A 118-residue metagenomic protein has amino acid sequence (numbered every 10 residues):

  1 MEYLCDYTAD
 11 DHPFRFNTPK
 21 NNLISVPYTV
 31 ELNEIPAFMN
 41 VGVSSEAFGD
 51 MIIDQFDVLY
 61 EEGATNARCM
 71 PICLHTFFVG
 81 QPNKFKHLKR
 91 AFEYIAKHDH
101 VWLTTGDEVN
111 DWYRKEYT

Functional and structural regions predicted by a protein language model:
M1-N66: Active-site-adjacent pocket scaffolds in enzyme catalytic domains
I53-T118: C-terminal domain-boundary segment and adjacent tail
